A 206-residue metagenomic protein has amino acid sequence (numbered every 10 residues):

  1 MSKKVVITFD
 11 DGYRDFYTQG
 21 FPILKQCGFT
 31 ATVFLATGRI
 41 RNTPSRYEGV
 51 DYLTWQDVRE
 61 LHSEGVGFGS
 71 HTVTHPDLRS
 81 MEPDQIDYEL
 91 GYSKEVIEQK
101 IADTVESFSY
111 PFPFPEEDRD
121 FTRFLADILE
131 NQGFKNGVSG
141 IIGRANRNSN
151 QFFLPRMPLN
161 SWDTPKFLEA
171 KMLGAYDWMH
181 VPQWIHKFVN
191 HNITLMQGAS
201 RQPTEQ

Functional and structural regions predicted by a protein language model:
M1-T8, R14-Y17, S80-Q206: C-terminal active-site subregion of NodB/CE4 polysaccharide deacetylases
M1-V66, D77, Q99: Active-site beta->alpha N-cap acidic-glycine motif
V66-S70, E106-F108: Conserved active-site beta-strand-loop modules that form the wall/rim of enzyme catalytic pockets and either contain
H71, H75: Histidine-centered divalent metal-coordination motifs
